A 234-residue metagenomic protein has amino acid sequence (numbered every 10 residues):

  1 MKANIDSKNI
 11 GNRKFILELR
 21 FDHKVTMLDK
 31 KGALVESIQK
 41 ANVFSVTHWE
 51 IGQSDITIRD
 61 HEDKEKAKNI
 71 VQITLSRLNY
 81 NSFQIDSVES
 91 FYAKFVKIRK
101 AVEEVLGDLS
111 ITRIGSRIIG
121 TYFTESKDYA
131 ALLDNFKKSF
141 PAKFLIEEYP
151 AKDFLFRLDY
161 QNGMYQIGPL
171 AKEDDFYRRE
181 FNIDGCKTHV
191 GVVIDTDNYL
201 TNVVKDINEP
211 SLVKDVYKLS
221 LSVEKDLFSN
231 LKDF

Functional and structural regions predicted by a protein language model:
M1-S82, S211, L219, D233-F234: N-terminal low-complexity, intrinsically disordered segments
A3-N4, R59-H61, R113-D195: Aromatic/basic-lined ligand-recognition segments that form π-stacking hydrophobic pockets flanked by Lys/Arg to engage
G11-E18, N69-Q84, L109-I119, T188-T201: Glycine-rich, often proline-containing surface loops adjacent to acidic residues and nearby aromatics that form
K24-G32, S90-F91, K127, V203-L212: Short, conserved charged micro-motifs
K30, S87-K94, I98, L212-L219 (+1 more regions): Short amphipathic alpha-helical segments
F44-T57, E104-F123, I146-L158, V223-F234: Short glycine-rich, low-complexity/disordered patches
I73-S139: Internal, hydrophobic cores of structured domains that mediate oligomerization or house catalytic pockets within large
T188-F234: Long, compositionally biased interface segments
